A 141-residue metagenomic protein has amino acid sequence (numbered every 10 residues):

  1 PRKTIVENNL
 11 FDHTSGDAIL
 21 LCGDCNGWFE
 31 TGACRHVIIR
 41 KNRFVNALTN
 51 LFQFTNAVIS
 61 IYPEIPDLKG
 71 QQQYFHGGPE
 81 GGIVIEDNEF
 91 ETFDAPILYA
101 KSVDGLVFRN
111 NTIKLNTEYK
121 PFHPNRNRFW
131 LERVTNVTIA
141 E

Functional and structural regions predicted by a protein language model:
P1, S15-C22, F44, L48-A57 (+2 more regions): Short glycine/acidic-rich loop motifs that flank beta-strands on beta-rich extracellular proteins
P1-R2, V6, T14, F29 (+12 more regions): Parallel beta-helix/beta-solenoid
V6, I39-K41, V58-E64, D104-L106 (+1 more regions): Short, low-complexity, polar/charged sequence segments that are solvent-exposed and flexible
L21-G23, F54-T55, I61-P63, E89 (+5 more regions): Active-site proximal loops enriched in glycine and acidic residues that flank catalytic Cys/His/Asp and coordinate
C25-G32, N50-F52, S60-G78, Y119-H123 (+1 more regions): Intrinsically disordered, low-complexity Ser/Thr- and acidic-rich flexible linkers and loops, especially at boundaries
F44, D67-L68, G81-I83, D87-E91 (+1 more regions): C-terminal structural cap/anchor segments
